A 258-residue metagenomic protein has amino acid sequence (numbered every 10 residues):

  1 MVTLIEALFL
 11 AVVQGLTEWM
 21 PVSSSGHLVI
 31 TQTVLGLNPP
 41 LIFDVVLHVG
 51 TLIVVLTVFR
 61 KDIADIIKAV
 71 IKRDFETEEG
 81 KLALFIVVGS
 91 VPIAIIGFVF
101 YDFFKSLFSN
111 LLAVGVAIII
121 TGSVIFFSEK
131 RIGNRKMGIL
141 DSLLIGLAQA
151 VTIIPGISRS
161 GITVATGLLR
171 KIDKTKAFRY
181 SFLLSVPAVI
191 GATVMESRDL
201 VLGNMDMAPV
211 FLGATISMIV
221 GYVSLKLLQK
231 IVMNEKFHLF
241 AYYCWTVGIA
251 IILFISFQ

Functional and structural regions predicted by a protein language model:
M1-Q258: Multi-pass membrane proteins that catalyze or facilitate reactions on polyprenyl-/lipid-phosphate substrates and their
